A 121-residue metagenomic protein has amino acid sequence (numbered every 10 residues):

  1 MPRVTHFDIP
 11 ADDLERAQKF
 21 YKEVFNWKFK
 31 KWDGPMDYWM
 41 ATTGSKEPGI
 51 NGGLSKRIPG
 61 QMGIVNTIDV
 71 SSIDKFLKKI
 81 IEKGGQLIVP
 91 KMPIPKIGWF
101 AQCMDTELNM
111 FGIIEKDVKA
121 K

Functional and structural regions predicted by a protein language model:
M1-Q18, E47, G63-N66, E115-K121: N-terminal beta-strand motif that seeds the catalytic metal site of vicinal oxygen chelate
P2, I9, K30, L77-K121: Vicinal oxygen chelate
Y21: Catalytic core of tubulin tyrosine ligase-like
W27-M62, M110-E115: Conserved short beta-strand elements that form part of the metal-binding/catalytic scaffold of enzyme active sites
D37-W39, I64, I97-A101: Short beta-strand micro-motifs in enzyme catalytic cores
P59-L87: Mid-chain, well-packed structural core segment of small domains
